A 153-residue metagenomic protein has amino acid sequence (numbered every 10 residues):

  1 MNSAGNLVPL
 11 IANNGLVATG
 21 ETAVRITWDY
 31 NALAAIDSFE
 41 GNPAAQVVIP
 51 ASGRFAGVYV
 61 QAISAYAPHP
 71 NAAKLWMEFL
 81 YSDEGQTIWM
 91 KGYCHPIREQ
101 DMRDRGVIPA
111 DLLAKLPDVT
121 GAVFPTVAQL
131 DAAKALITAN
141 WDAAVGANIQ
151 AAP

Functional and structural regions predicted by a protein language model:
M1, E40-A67: Periplasmic-binding protein-like
M1-V48: Ligand-binding pocket segment of bilobal, Venus flytrap-like solute-binding proteins
N2, N6, A18, T22 (+5 more regions): Sec-exported extracytoplasmic/periplasmic mature domains
L10, I88-W89, P125, A152: Short, hydrophobic secondary-structure boundary micro-motifs
I11, Y66-N71, D83, V127-A135: Soluble non-cytosolic domains of exported or imported proteins
N14, D29, A73-M77, Q86 (+1 more regions): Extracytoplasmic/secreted envelope proteins and their assembly/folding machinery, especially bacterial periplasmic
R54-F55, Y59, S64-A122: Mature extracytoplasmic/periplasmic domains
P117-P153: Conserved C-terminal helix/tail region of periplasmic/extracytoplasmic solute-binding proteins
